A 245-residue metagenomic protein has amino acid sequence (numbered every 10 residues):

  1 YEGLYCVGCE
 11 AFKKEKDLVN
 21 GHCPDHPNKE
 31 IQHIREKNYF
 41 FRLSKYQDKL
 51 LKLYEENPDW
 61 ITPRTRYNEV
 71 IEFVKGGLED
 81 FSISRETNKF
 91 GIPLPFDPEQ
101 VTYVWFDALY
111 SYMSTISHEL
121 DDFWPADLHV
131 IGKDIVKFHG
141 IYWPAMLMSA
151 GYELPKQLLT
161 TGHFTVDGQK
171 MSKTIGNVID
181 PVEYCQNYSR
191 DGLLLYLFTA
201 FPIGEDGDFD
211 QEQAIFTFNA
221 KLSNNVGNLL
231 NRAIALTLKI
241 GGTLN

Functional and structural regions predicted by a protein language model:
Y1-L4, Y67: Short, surface-exposed recognition loops or helix-turn segments adjacent to catalytic cores
E2, V19-G21: Short metal-coordination and nucleic-acid-contact micro-motifs, chiefly zinc-binding Cys/His arrays
C6-E15: Short, intrinsically disordered, charge-biased short linear motifs at domain edges
G8, H22, Q32-K239: Structured secondary-structure scaffolds
F12-K13, K29-Q32: Cys/His-rich microdomains that often coordinate metals
P24-P27: N-terminal amphipathic, basic-rich helices that act as targeting or association modules
G242-N245: Acidic, turn-prone loop/beta-hairpin segments
